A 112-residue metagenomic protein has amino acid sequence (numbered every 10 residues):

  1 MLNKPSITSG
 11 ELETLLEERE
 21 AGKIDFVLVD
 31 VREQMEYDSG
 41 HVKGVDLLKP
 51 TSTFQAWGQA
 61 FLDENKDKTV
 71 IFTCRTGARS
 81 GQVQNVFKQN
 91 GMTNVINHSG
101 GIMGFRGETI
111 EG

Functional and structural regions predicted by a protein language model:
M1-V27, Q34-T69, A78-G112: Rhodanese-like catalytic fold shared by cysteine-dependent sulfurtransferases and DSP/PTP-type phosphatases
F72-T73: Short, surface-exposed ligand- or partner-binding patches at beta-edge/loop junctions that are enriched in aromatics
